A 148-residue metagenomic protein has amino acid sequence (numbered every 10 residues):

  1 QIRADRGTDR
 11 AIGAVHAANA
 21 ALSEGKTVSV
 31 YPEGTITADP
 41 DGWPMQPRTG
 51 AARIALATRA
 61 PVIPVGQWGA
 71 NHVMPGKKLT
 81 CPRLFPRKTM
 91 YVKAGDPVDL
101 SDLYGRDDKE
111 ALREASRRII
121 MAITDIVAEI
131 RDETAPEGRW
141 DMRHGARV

Functional and structural regions predicted by a protein language model:
Q1-R10, A17: Catalytic core of membrane glycerolipid acyltransferases/transacylases, capturing the structured, soluble-facing
I12-V148: Non-catalytic C-terminal accessory region of glycerolipid acyltransferases and related lyso-lipid remodeling enzymes
